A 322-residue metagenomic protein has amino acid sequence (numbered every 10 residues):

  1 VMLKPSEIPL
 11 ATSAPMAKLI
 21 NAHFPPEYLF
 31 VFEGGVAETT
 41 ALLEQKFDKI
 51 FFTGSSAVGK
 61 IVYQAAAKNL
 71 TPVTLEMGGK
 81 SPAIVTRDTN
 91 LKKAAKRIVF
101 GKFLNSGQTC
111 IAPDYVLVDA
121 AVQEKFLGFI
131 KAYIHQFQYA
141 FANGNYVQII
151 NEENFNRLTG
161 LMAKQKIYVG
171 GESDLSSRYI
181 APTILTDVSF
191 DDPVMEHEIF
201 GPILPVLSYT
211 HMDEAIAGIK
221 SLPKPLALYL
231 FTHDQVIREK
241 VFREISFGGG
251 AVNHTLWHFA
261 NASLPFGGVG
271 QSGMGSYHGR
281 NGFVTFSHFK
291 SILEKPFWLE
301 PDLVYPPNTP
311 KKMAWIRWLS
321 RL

Functional and structural regions predicted by a protein language model:
V1-K93: Rossmann-like NAD(P) dinucleotide-binding subdomain of oxidoreductase/dehydrogenase enzymes
F24, A57-F190, V252, S320-R321: ALDH superfamily catalytic-core signature
G35, T53, G101, F231-T232 (+1 more regions): Conserved residues at the C-terminal ends of beta-strands
V36-A37, S56, K80-S81, F103 (+5 more regions): Gly/Ser/Thr-rich beta-alpha loop segments that engage phosphate groups in nucleotides
A41-L42, R97, G218, V241: CheY-like receiver
L43-E44, M77-G78, T109-I111, A142-N143 (+2 more regions): Short glycine-enriched loop/turn motifs at secondary-structure junctions
S56-A57, A121, V236, N281: Alpha-helix/helix-capping structural signal
I84, Y179-L322: Conserved C-terminal structural/oligomerization subdomain of aldehyde/semialdehyde dehydrogenase
